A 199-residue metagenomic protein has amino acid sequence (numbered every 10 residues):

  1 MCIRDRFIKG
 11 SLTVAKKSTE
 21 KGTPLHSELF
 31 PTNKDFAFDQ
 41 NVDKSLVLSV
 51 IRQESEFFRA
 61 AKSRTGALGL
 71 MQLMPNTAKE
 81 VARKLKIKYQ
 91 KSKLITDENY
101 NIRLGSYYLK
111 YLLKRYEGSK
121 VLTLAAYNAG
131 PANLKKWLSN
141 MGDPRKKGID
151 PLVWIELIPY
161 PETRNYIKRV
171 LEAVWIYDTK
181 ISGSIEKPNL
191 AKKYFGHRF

Functional and structural regions predicted by a protein language model:
R4-F199: Catalytic glycan-binding domains that act on GlcNAc-containing polysaccharides
